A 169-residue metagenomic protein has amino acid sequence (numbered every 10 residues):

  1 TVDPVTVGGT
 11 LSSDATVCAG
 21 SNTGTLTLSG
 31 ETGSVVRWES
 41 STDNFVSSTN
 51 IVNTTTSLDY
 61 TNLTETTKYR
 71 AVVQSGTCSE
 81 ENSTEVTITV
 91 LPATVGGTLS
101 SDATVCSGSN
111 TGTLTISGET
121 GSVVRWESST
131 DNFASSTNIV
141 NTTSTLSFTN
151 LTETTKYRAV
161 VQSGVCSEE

Functional and structural regions predicted by a protein language model:
T1-P4, V86-P92, N150: Interdomain boundary/hinge segments at the C-termini of tandem beta-sandwich modules
P4-D14, P92-D102: Proline-enriched interdomain boundary motifs that mark the N-terminal boundary and often initiate the first structured
S21-G30, S109-G118: A short beta-strand segment in extracellular, disulfide-stabilized domains
G30-E39, G118-E127: Solvent-exposed loop segments of extracellular immunoglobulin-like
T42-T61, S128-T149: Surface-exposed, flexible coil segments in extracellular/virion-facing regions
T64-K68, T152-K156: Extracellular Ig-like/FN3 beta-sandwich strand-entry sites
Q74-S79, Q162-S167: Short, solvent-exposed loop/turn segments at the edges of extracellular beta-sandwich modules
